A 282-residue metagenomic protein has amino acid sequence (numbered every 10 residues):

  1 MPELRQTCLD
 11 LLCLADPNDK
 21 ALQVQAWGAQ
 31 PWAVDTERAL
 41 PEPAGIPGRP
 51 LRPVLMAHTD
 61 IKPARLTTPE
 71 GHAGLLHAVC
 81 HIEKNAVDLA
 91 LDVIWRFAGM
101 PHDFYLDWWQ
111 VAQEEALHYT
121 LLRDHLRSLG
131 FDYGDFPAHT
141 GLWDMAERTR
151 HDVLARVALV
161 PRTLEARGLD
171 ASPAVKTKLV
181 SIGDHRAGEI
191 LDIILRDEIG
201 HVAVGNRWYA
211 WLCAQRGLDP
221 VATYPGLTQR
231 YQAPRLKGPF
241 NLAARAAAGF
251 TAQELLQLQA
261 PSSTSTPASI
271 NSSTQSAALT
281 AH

Functional and structural regions predicted by a protein language model:
M1-H282: Non-heme di-metal
